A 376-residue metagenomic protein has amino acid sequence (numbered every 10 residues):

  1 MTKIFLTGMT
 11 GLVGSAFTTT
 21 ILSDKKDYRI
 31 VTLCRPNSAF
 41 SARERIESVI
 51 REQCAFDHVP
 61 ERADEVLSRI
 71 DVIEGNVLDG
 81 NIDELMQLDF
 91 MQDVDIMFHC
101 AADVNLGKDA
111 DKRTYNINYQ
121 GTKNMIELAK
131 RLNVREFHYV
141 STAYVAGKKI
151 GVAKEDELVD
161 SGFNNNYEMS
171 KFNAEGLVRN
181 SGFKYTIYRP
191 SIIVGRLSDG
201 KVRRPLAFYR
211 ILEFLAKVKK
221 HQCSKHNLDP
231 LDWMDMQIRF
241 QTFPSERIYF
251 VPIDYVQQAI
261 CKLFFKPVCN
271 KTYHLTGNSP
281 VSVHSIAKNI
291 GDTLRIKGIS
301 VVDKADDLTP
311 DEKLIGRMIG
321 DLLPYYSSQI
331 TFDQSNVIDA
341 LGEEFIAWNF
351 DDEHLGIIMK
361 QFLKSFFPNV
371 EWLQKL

Functional and structural regions predicted by a protein language model:
M1-I96, C100-D103: N-terminal Rossmann/SDR dinucleotide-binding element
D27, R196-F208, L263-Y273: Glycine/proline-rich active-site loop of Rossmann-fold NAD(P)-dependent oxidoreductases
Y28, C34, Q334-L376: Amphipathic terminal alpha-helices
R62-I70, L128-V134, A174-Y185: A structural motif corresponding to the C-terminal end of an alpha-helix and its immediate exit/capping segment
F98-H99, K108-K112, N116, Q120-M169 (+2 more regions): Conserved Rossmann-fold NAD(P)-dependent oxidoreductase catalytic core, especially the SDR/UDP-sugar
N164, R179-I187, S191-I248, I253-Q258: NAD(P)-dependent short-chain dehydrogenase/reductase
H221-F240, A305-I346: A hydrophobic C-terminal alpha-helical subdomain
Q258-D321, F362, F366-L376: Mid/C-terminal beta-alpha module of Rossmann-like enzyme folds, strongest in SDR-family dehydrogenases/epimerases
